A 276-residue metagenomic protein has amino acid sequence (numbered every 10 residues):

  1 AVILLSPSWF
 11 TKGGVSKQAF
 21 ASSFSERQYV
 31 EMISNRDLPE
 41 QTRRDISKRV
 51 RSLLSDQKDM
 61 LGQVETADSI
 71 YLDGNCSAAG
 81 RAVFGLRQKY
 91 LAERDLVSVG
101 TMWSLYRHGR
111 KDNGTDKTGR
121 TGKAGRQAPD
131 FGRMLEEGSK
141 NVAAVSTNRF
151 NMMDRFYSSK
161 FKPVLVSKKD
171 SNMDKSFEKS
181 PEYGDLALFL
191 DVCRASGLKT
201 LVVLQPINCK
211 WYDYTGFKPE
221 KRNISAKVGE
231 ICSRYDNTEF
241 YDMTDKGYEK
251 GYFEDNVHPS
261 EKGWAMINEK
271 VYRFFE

Functional and structural regions predicted by a protein language model:
A1-Q41: Membrane-embedded segments
I3-L4, L201-L204, E239-D242: Structural recognition of the beta-strand scaffold that forms the well-ordered cores of secreted hydrolase catalytic
P7-T11, I207-K210, K246-Y248: Solvent-exposed loop/turn segments at secondary-structure junctions within structured extracellular/periplasmic domains
R27-L190, R194: Secreted/periplasmic serine-hydrolase-like ester/acetyl group-modifying domain
F84, Q88-L105, C209-Y241: Substrate-gating cap/lid alpha-helix
Y157, L165-S171, Q205-P219: Active-site His/acidic residue clusters
A195-L201, Y235-T238: Loop/turn elements at helix/coil->beta-strand transitions in domains of secreted/extracellular proteins
F217-E276: C-terminal regions of proteins
